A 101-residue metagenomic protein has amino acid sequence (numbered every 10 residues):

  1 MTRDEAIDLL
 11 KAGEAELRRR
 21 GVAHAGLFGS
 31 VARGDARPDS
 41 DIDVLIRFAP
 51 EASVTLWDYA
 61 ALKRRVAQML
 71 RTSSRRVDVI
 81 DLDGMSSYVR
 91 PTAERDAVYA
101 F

Functional and structural regions predicted by a protein language model:
M1-H24, R33-P38, A49-F101: Catalytic core of pol beta-like nucleotidyltransferases
